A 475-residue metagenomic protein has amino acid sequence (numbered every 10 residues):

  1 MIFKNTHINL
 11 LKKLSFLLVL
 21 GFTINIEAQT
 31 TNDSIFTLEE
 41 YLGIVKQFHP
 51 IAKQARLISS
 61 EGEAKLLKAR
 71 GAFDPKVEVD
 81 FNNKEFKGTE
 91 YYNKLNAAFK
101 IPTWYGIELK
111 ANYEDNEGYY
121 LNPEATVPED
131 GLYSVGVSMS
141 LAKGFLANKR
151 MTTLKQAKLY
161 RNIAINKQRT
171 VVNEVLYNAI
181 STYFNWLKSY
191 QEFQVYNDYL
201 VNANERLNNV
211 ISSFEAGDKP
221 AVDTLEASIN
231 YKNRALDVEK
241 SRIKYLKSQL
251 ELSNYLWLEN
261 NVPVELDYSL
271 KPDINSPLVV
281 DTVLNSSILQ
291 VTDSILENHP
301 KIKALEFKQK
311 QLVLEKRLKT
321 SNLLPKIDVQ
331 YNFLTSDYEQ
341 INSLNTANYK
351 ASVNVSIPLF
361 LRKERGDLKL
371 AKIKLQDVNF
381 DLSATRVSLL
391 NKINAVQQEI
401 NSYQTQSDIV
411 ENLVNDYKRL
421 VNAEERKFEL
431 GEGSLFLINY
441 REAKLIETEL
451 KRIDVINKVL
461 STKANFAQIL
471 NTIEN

Functional and structural regions predicted by a protein language model:
M1-H49, R56-S60, Y119, R242-T292 (+1 more regions): Terminal intrinsically disordered/low-complexity segments used for targeting and assembly
I2, K167-V291, E399, Y403 (+3 more regions): Periplasmic alpha-helical coiled-coil/stalk elements that build and connect Gram-negative outer-membrane
Q29, N82-F86, S228-K232: Conserved short loop/turn motifs at secondary-structure junctions
L42, Q54-A55, S59-A69, V171-Y196 (+7 more regions): Amphipathic alpha-helical coiled-coil segments
G43-K143, Y177, E251-L258, T292-K363 (+2 more regions): A small-residue-enriched
K53-L57, R70, W104-D130, A142-K167 (+7 more regions): Sec/SRP-type N-terminal targeting helices
E90-Y91, L95-N96, E114, Y120-L121 (+11 more regions): Outer-membrane beta-barrel domain signature
S241, P300-K301, V378, V455: Metallo-beta-lactamase
